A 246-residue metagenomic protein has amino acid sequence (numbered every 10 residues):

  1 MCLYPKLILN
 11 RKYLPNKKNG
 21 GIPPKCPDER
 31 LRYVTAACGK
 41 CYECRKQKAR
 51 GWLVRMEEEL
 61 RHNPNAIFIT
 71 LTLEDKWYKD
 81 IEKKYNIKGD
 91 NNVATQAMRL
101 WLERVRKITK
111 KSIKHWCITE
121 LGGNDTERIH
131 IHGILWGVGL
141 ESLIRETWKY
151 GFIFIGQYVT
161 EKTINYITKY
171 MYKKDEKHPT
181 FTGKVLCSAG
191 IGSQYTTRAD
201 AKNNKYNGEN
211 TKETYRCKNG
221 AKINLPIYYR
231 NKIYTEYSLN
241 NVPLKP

Functional and structural regions predicted by a protein language model:
M1-E127, G137-P246: Right-hand nucleic-acid polymerase module
